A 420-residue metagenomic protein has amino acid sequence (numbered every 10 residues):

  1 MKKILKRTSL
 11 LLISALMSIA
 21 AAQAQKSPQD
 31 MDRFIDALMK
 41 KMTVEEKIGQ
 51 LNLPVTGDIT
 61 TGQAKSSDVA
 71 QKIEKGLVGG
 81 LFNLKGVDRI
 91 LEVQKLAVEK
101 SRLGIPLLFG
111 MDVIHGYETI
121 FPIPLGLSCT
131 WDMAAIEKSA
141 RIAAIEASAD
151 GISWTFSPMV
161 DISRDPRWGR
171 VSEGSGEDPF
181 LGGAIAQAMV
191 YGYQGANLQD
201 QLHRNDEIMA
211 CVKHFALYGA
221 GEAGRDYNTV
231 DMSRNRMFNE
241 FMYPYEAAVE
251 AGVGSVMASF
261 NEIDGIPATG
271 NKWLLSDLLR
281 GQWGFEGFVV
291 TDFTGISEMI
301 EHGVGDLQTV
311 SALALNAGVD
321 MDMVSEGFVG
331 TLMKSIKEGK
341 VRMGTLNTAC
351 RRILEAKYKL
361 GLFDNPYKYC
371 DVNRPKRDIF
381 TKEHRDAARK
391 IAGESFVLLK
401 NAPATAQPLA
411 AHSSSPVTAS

Functional and structural regions predicted by a protein language model:
M1-L11: Bacterial N-terminal signal peptides that target proteins for export
S9-A20: Bacterial N-terminal signal peptides
A21-S420: Glycoside hydrolase catalytic-domain context in secreted enzymes
